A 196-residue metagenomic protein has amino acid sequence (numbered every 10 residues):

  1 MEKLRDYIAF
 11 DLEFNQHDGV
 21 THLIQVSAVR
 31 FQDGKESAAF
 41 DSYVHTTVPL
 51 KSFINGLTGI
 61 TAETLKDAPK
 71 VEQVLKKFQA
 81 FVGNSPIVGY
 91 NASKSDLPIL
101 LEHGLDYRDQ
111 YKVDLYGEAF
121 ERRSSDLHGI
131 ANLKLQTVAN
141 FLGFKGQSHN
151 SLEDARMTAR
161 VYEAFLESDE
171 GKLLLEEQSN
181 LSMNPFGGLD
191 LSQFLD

Functional and structural regions predicted by a protein language model:
M1-E2, V161-D196: Acidic two-metal-ion nuclease catalytic site recognized across multiple nuclease folds, prominently DnaQ/RNase D-T
M1-G104, D109-Q110, G129-G146: Conserved non-catalytic scaffold segment of RNase H-like nuclease domains
F10, V113, E153: Active-site flanking residues adjacent to catalytic metal/cofactor-binding acidic residues
Y111-V113, G171-K172: Short, structured loop/turn "capping" segments at alpha-beta junctions
V113-A131: Short alpha-helix plus adjacent loop in nuclease-associated cores
A119, A139-G146, Y162-D169, L173: Short, well-ordered alpha-helical segments in soluble proteins
S151-A164: Acidic, divalent-metal-coordinating active-site segment for phosphoryl/phosphodiester hydrolysis, typified by short
